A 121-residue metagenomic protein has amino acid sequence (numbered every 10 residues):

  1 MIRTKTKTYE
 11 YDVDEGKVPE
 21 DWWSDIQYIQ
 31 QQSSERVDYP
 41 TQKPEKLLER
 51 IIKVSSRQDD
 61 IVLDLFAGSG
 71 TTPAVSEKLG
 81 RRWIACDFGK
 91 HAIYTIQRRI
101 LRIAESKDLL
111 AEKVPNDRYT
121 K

Functional and structural regions predicted by a protein language model:
M1: Non-catalytic nucleic-acid substrate-recognition regions in nucleic-acid-modifying enzymes
E10-K121: S-adenosyl-L-methionine-dependent nucleic acid methyltransferase catalytic domains
